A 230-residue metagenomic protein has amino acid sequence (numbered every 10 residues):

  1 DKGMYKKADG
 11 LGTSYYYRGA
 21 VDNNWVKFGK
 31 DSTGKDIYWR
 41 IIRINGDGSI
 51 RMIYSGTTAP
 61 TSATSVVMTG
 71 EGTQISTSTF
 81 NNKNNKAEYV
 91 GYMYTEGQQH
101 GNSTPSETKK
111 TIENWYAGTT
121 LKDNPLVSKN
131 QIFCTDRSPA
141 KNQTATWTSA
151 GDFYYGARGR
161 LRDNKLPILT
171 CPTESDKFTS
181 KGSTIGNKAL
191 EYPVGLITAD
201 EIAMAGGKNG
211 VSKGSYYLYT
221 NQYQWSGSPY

Functional and structural regions predicted by a protein language model:
D1-Y230: Long, domain-scale functional regions
